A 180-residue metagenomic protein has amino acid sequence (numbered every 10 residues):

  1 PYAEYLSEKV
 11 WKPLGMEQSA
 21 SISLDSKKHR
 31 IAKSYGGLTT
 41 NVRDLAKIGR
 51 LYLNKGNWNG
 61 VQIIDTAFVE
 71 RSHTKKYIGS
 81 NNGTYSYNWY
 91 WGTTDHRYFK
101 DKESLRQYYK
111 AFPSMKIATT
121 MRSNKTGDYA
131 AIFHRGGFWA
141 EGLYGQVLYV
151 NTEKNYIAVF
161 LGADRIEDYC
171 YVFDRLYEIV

Functional and structural regions predicted by a protein language model:
P1-D25, Y35: A small/polar active-site loop signature that marks catalytic segments
P1-S7, G56-I64, R165: Structural helix-adjacent loops and short alpha-helical linkers that scaffold large soluble proteins
P1-V10, D44-Y52, N155-A158: Alpha-helical scaffold elements that line and support the substrate/ligand-binding pocket of soluble hydrolases
A3, L38-V42, Y169: Solvent-exposed, acidic/flexible segments
A3, S7-W11, T66-E70, F173-Y177: Hydrophobic core segments within long, regular secondary-structure runs in both alpha- and beta-rich folds
L14, H73-Y77, Y177-V180: Generic secondary-structure transition motif, activating predominantly at the C-termini of alpha-helices
S19-T152: Penicillin-binding protein/beta-lactamase superfamily catalytic region
Y109, G137-V180: Structured C-terminal helix/loop/strand segments within mature extracytoplasmic catalytic/sensor domains
